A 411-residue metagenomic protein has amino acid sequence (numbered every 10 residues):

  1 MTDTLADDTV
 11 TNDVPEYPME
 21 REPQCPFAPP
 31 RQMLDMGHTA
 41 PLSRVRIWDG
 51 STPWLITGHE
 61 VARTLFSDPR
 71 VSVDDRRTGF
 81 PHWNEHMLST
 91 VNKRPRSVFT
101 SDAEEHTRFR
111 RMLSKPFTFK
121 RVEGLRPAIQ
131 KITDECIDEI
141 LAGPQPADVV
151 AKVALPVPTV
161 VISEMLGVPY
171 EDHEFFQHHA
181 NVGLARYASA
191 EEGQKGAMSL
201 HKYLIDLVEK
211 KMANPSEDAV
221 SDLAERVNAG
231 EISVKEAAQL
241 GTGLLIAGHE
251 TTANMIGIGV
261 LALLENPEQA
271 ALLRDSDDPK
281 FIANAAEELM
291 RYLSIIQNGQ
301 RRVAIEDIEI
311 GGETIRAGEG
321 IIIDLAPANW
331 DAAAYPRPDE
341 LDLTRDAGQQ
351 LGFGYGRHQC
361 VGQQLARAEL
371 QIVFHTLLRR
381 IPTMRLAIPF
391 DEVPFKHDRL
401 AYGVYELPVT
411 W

Functional and structural regions predicted by a protein language model:
M1-W411: Cytochrome P450
